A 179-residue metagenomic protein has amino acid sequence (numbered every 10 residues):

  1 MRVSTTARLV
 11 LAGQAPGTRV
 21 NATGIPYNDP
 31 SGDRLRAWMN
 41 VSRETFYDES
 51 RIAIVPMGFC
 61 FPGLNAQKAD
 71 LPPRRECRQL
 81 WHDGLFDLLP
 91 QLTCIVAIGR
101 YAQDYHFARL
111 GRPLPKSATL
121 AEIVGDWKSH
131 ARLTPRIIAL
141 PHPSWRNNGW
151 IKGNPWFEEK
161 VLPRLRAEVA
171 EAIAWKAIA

Functional and structural regions predicted by a protein language model:
M1-A177: A polyanion-binding, active-site-adjacent surface
